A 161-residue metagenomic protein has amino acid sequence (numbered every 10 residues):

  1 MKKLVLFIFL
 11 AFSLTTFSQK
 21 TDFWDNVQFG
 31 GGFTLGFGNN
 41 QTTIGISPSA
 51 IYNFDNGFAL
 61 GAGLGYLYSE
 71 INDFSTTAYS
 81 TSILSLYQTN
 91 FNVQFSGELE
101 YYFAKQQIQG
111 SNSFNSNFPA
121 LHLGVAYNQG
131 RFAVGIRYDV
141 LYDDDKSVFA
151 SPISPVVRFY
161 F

Functional and structural regions predicted by a protein language model:
M1-W24, F161: Bacterial Sec-dependent N-terminal signal peptides
Q19-N53, G57-G61: Short glycine/proline- and aromatic-enriched beta-strand/turn motifs that initiate or cap beta-hairpins
T21-F23, G38-N40, N72-A78, S111-F118 (+1 more regions): Replace "Gram-negative outer membrane beta-barrel proteins" with "bacterial and organellar outer membrane beta-barrel
V27, G57-L60, F91-F95, Q129-I136: Repeated loop/turn-to-beta-strand initiation elements of outer-membrane beta-barrel proteins
F33-N39, L64-E70, L99-K105, Q129-R131 (+2 more regions): Transmembrane beta-strands of outer-membrane beta-barrel pores
G36, I51-N53, L86-N90, A126-G130 (+1 more regions): Structural signature of outer-membrane beta-barrel channels/translocons
L67-Y102: Helix-adjacent hinge/juxtasegments
H122-G135, V148-F161: Outer-membrane beta-barrel "beta-signal"
